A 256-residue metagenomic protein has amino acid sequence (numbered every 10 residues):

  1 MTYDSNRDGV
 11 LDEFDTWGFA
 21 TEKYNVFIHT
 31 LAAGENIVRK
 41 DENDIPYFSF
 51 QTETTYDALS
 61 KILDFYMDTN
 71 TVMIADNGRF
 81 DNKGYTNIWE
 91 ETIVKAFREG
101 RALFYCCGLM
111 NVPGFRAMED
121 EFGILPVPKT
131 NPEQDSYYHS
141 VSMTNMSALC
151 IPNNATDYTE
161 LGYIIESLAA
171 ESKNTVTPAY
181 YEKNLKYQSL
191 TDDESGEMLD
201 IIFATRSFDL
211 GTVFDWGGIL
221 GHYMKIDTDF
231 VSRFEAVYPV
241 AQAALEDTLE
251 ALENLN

Functional and structural regions predicted by a protein language model:
M1-F48: Extracytoplasmic/periplasmic solute-binding protein
T2, T30-L31, K40-N87: Glycine-centered hinge/linker elements that transmit conformational signals in sensory and ligand-binding systems
T2-S5, D64-T71, E166-K173, E250: Sec-exported extracytoplasmic/periplasmic mature domains
Y3-N6, E13-W17, N70-T71, E99-L103 (+2 more regions): Loop/turn elements at helix/coil->beta-strand transitions in domains of secreted/extracellular proteins
K23-N25, C107-V112: Beta->alpha turn/N-cap motifs
Y85-L103: Short helices/loops that flank or line small-molecule/ion binding pockets
F115-L185: Extracytoplasmic/periplasmic substrate-recognition and gating elements
N153-G162, A170-N256: Conserved C-terminal helix/tail region of periplasmic/extracytoplasmic solute-binding proteins
